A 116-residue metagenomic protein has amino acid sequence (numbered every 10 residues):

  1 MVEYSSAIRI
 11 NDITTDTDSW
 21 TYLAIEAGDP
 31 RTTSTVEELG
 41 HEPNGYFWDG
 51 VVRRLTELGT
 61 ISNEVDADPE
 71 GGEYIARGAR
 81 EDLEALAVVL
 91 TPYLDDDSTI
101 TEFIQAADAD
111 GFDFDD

Functional and structural regions predicted by a protein language model:
M1-E73, R77-D116: Structured alpha/beta or helical-core interaction and ligand-binding surfaces enriched in interleaved
